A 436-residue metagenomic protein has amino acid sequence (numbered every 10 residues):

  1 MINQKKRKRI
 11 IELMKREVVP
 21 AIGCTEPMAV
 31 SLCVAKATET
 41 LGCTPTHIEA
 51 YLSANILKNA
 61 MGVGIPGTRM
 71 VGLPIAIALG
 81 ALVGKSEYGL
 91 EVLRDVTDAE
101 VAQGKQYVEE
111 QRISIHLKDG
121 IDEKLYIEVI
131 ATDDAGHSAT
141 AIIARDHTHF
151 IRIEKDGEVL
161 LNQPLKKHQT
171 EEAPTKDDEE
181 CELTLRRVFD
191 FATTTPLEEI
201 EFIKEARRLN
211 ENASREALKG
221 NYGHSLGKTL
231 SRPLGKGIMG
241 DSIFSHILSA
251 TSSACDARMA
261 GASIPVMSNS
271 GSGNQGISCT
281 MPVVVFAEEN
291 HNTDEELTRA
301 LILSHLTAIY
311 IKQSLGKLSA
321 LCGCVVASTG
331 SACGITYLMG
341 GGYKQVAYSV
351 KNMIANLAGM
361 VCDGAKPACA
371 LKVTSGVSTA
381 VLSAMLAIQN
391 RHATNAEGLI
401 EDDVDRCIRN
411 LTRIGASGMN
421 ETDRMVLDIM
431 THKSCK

Functional and structural regions predicted by a protein language model:
M1-I11, C43-I56, S242-G261, T293-I311 (+1 more regions): Acidic-glycine-rich active-site phosphate/pyrophosphate-binding loop
I2, A21-T25, N55-I56, I143-H147 (+7 more regions): A structural signal for small-residue-enriched, beta-sheet-centric alpha/beta enzyme cores and oligomeric scaffold folds
K6-L41, P45: N-terminal signal-anchor module of multipass membrane proteins
P20-K36, I264-M281, G323-V326: Conserved phosphate/anionic-ligand binding catalytic regions in large, soluble enzymes, centered on
S31-A131: Early transmembrane hairpin of solute transport permeases
A37-T38, F286-R299, I309-S375, I388-N395: Hydrophobic alpha-helical bundle architecture
T44-I48, Y88-L93, S114-L117, L197-K204 (+7 more regions): Flexible, glycine/charged-enriched surface loops at secondary-structure junctions
E109-G261, D428-K436: Signature of multi-pass transmembrane helix bundles
